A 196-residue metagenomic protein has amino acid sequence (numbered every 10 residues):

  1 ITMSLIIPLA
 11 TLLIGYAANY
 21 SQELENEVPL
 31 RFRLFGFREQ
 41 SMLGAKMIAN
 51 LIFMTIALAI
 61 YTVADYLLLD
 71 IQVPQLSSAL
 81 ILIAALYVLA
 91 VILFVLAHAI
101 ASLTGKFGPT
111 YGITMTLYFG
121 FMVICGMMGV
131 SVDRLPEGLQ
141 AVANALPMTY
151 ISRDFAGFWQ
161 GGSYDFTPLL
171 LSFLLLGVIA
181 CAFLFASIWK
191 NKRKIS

Functional and structural regions predicted by a protein language model:
I1-N19: Long, hydrophobic alpha-helical segments
L13-F37: Transmembrane helix boundary and interhelical loop/hinge segments in multi-pass membrane proteins
Q22, R31, Y66, D70 (+4 more regions): Transmembrane helix-loop junction
N26, L30-L34, G105, Q140 (+2 more regions): Short amphipathic alpha-helical coupling elements at transmembrane boundaries
E39, G44-T114, L169-F173, L184-S187: Alpha-helical transmembrane segments and their short interhelical loops
L103-A145: Transmembrane helix segments
Y150-S196: Alpha-helical transmembrane segments of multi-pass membrane transporters/translocases
